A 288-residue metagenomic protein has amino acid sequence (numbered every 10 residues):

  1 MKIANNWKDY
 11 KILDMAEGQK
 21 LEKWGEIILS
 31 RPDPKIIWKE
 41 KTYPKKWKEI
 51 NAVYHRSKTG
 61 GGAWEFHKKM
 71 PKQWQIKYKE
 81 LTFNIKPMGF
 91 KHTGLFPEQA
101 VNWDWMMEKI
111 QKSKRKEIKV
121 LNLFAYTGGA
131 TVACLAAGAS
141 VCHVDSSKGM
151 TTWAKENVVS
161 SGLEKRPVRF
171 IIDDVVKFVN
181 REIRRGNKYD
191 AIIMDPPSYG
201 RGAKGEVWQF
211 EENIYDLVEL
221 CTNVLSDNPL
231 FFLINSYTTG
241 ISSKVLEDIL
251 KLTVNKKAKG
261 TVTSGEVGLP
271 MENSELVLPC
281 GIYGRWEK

Functional and structural regions predicted by a protein language model:
W7-E22, L29-P97, D104: Non-catalytic substrate-recognition/targeting regions of SAM-dependent transferases
P97-K114: Conserved alpha-helix/loop element of class I SAM-dependent methyltransferases that forms part of the SAM/SAH-binding
K116-Y126: Conserved class I S-adenosyl-L-methionine
T127-A139: Conserved SAM-binding loop of SAM-dependent methyltransferases across substrates and taxa, primarily the Class I
S140-D145: Conserved SAM-binding motif I beta-strand of class I
S147-I193: S-adenosyl-L-methionine
V175-N255: S-adenosylmethionine
P229-K288: C-terminal catalytic and target-recognition region of SAM-dependent MTase-like enzymes, primarily methyltransferases
